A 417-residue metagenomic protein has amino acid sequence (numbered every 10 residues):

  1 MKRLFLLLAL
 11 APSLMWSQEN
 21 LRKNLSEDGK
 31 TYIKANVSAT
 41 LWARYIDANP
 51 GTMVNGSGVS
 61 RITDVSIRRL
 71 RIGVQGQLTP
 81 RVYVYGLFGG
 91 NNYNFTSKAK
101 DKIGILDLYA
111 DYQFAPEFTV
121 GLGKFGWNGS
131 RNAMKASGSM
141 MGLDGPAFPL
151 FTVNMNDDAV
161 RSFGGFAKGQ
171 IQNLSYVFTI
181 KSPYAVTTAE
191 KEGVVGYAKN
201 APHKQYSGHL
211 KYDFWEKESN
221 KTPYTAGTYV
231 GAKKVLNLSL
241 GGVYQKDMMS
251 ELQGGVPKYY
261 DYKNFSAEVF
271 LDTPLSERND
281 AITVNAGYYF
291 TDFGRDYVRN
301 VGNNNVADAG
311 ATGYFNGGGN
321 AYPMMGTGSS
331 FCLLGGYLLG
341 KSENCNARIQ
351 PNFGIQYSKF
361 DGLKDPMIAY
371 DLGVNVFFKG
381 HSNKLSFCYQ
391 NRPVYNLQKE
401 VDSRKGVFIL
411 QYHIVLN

Functional and structural regions predicted by a protein language model:
M1-N20: Bacterial Sec-dependent N-terminal signal peptides
L21-A48, V59-V186, P202-E218, F290 (+3 more regions): Outer membrane beta-barrel
D28, A201, W215, S219-F360 (+2 more regions): Detector for outer-membrane/organellar transmembrane beta-barrel domains, recognizing the amphipathic beta-strand
D47-V54, N94-G104, M134-S139, T188-V195 (+5 more regions): Outer-membrane beta-barrel translocator domains and adjoining extracellular loop/strand segments of Gram-negative
M53-S57, P146-F151, E192-G193, M249-G254 (+3 more regions): Extracytoplasmic loops and strand-loop junctions of Gram-negative outer membrane beta-barrel proteins
R81-V82, K204, A281-Y289, Q390-R392 (+1 more regions): Gram-negative outer-membrane beta-barrel domains
Q205-K217, S403-N417: Outer-membrane beta-barrel "beta-signal"
G373-C388: C-terminal closing repeat unit and adjoining cap/tail of repeat-based domains
